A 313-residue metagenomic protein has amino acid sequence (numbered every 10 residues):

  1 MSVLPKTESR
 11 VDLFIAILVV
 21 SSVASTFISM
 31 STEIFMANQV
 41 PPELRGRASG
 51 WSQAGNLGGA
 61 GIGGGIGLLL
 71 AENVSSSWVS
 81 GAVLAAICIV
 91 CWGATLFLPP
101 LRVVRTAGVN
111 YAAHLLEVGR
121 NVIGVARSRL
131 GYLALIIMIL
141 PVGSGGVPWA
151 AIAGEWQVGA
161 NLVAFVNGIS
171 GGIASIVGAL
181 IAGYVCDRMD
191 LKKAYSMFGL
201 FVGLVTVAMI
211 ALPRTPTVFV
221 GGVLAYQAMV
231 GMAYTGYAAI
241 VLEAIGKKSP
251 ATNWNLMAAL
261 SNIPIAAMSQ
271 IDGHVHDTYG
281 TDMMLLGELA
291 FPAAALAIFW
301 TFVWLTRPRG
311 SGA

Functional and structural regions predicted by a protein language model:
V3-I17, I210-V223: Helix-loop junctions at membrane interfaces in 12-TM secondary transporters
F27-V40, M232-G246: Intracellular juxtamembrane helix-capping segments at the cytosolic ends of symmetry-related transmembrane helices
R47-I66, A258-S269: Glycine-rich segments within core transmembrane alpha-helices of 12-TM secondary carriers
P100-L133: Juxtamembrane intracellular "pre-TM" segments in multi-pass secondary transporters
S128-F165: Extracytoplasmic gate region of multi-pass secondary transporters
V177-L191, H276-D277: Helix-to-loop junctions at the C-terminal end of transmembrane segments in multipass secondary transporters
K192-Y237: C-terminal transmembrane helical hairpin of 12-TM major facilitator-type secondary transporters
K248-T278: A late C-terminal transmembrane helix in Major Facilitator Superfamily
